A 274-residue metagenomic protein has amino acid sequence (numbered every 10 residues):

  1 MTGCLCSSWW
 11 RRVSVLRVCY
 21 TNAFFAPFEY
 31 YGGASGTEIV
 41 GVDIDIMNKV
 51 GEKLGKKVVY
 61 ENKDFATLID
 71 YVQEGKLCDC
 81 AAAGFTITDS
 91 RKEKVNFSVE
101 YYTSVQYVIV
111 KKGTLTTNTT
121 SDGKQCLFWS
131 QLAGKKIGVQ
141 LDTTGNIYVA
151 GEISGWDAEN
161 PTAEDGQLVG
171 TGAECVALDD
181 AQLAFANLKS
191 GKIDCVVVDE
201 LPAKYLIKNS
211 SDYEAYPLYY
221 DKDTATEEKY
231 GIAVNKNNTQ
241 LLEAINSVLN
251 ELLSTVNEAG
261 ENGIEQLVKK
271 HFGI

Functional and structural regions predicted by a protein language model:
M1-F85, A177: Extracytoplasmic small-molecule ligand-binding "clamshell" domains of the periplasmic binding protein/Venus flytrap
R17-T21, K136-V139, V196, A233: Short, well-ordered beta-strand segments
N22, Y102-V110, E200-L249, K269-I274: Periplasmic-binding protein-like
N22-A26, G36-E52, T103-D179, E200-L201: Bilobed "Venus flytrap"/periplasmic-binding protein-like clamshell domains and structurally analogous long
I44, K57-Q131, L218-A225: Acidic, polar ligand-binding/catalytic clefts
V50, V72-Q73, L132, L188-K189 (+1 more regions): Hydrophobic residues within well-ordered alpha-helices
T67-D70, A83-K94, Y148-G151, G155-D157 (+2 more regions): A ligand-binding cleft/hinge motif common to bilobed small-molecule-binding domains
Q125, V139-P161, G166-T171, A215-Y220 (+1 more regions): Ligand-binding clefts/hinges and TM-proximal coupling segments of bilobed small-molecule sensing domains
